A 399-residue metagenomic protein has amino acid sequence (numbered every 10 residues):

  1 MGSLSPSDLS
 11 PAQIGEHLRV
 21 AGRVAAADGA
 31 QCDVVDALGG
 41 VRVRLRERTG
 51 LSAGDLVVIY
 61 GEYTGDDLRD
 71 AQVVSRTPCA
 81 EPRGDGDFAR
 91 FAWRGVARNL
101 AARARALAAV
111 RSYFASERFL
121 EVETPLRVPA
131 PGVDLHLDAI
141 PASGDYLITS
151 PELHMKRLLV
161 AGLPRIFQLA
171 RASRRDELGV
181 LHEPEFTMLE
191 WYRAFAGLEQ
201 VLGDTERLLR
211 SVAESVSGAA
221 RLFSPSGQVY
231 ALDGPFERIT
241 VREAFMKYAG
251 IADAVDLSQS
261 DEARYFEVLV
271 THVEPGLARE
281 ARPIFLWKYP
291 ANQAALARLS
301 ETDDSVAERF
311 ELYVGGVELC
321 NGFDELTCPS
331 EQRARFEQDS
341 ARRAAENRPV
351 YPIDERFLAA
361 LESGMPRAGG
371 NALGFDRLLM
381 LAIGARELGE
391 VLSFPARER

Functional and structural regions predicted by a protein language model:
M1-R399: Class II aminoacyl-tRNA synthetase catalytic cores and aaRS-like
